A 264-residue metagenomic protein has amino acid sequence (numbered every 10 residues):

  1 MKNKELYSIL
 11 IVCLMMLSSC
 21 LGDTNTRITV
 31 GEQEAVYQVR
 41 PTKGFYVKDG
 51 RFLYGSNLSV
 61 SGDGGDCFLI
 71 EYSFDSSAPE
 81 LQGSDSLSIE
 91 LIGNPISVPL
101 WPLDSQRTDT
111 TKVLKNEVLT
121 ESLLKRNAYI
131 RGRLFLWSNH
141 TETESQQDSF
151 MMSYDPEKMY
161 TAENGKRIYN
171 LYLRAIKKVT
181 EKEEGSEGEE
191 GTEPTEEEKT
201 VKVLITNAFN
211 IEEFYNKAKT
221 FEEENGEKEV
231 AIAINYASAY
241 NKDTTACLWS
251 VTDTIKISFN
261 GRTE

Functional and structural regions predicted by a protein language model:
M1-S8: Bacterial N-terminal signal peptides that target proteins for export
M16-S19: C-terminal motif of bacterial Sec signal peptides marking the signal peptidase cleavage site
L21-E90: Start-of-domain marker
E80-T141, D148: Surface-exposed beta-loop interaction hotspot
S122-T200: Short helix-loop boundary/capping segments
K177-A239: Short, solvent-exposed, Trp/other aromatic-anchored flexible loops in extracytoplasmic proteins
Y240-E264: Short beta-strand elements
